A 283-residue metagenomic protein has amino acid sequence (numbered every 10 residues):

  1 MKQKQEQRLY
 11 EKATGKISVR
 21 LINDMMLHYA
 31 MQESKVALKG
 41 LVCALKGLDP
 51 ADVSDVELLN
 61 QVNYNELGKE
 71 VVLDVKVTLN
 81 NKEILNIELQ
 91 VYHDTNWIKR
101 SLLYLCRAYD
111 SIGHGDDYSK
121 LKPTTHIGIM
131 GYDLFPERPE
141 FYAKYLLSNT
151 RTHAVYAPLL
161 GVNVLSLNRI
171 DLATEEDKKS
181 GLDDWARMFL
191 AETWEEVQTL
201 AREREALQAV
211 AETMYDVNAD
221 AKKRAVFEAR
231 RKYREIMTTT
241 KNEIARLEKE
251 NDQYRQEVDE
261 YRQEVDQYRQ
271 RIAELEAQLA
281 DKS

Functional and structural regions predicted by a protein language model:
M1-S283: Elongated, amphipathic alpha-helical interaction scaffolds
